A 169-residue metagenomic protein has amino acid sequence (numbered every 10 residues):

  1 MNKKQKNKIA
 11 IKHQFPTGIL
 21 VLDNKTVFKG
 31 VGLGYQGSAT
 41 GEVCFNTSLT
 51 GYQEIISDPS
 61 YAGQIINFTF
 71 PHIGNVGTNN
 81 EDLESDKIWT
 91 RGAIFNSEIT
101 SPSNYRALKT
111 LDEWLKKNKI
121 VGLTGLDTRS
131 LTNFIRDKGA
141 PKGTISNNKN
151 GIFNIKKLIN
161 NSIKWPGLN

Functional and structural regions predicted by a protein language model:
N2-N169: RNA-binding accessory domains that recognize and position tRNA/RNA substrates
